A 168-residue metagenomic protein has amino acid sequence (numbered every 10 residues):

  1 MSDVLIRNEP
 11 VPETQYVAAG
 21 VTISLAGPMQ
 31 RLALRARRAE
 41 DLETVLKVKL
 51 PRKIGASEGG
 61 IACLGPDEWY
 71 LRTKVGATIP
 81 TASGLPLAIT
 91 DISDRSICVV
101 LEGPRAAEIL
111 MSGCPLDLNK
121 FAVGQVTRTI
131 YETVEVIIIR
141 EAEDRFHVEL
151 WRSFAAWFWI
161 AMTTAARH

Functional and structural regions predicted by a protein language model:
M1-H168: Basic, glycine/lysine-rich polyanion-binding surfaces/domains
